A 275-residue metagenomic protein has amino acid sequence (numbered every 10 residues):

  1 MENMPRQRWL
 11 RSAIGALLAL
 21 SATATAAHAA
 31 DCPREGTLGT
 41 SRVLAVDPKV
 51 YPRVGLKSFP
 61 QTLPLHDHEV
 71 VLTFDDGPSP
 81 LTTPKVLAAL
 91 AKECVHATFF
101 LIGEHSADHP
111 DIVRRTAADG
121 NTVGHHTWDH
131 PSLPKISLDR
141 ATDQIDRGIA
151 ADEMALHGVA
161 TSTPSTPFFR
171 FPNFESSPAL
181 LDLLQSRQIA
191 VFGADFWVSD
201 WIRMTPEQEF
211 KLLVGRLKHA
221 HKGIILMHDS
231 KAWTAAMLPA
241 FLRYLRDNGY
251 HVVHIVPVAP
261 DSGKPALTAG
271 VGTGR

Functional and structural regions predicted by a protein language model:
E2-Q7, R11-I14, L18, T25-T73 (+5 more regions): N-terminal pre-catalytic segment of deacetylase/amide-hydrolase enzymes
L65-E69, C94, A118, W128 (+1 more regions): Extracytoplasmic
V70-T73, A97-L101, T122-T127, P167-F171 (+3 more regions): Structural recognition of the beta-strand scaffold that forms the well-ordered cores of secreted hydrolase catalytic
D76-P80, E104-A107, T122-V123, D129-L133 (+5 more regions): Solvent-exposed loop/turn segments at secondary-structure junctions within structured extracellular/periplasmic domains
T82, P131-G158, E175-H221, T234-M237: Alpha-helical scaffold elements lining the catalytic groove of polysaccharide deacetylases
V86-K92, S106-G124, L184-S186, R216-K218: Acidic (Asp/Glu)-rich catalytic clusters
V159-S165: Short helix-terminating capping/connector loops at secondary-structure junctions
K218-V256: Catalytic grooves of carbohydrate-active enzymes
